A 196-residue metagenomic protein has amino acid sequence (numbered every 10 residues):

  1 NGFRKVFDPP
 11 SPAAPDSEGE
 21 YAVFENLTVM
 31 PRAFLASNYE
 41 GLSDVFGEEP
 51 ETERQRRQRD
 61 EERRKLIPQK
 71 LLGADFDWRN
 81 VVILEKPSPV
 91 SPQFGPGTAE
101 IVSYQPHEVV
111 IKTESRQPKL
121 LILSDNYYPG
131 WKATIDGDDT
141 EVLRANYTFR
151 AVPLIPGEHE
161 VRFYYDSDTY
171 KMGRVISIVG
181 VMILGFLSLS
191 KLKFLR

Functional and structural regions predicted by a protein language model:
N1-F94, R116: Extracytoplasmic
R4, P9-P10, A14, F76-R196: Active-site-proximal, structured, solvent-exposed surfaces of multi-pass membrane proteins that position macromolecular
